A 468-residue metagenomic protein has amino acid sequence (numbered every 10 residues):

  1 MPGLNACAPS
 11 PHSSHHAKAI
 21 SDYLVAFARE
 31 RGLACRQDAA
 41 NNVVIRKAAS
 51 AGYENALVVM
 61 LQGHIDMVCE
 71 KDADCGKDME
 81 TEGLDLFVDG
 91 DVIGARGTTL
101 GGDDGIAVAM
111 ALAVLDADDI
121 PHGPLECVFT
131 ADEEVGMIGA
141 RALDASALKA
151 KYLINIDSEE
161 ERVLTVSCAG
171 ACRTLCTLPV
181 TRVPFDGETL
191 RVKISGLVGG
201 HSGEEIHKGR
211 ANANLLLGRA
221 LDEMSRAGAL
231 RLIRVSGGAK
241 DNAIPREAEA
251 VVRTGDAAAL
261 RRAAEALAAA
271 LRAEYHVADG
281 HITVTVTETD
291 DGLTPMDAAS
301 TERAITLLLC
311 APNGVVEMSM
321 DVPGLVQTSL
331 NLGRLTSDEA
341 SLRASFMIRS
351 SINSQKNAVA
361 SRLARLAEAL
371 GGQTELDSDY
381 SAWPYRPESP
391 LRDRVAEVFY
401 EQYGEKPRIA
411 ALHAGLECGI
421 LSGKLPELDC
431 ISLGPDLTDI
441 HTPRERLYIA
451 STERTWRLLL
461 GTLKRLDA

Functional and structural regions predicted by a protein language model:
M1-D91: Acidic/His- and Gly-rich active-site-bordering loop/insert found across diverse amide/peptide-bond hydrolases
Y53-V135, A140-K151, D186-T189, A298-E302 (+3 more regions): Active-site metal-coordination/substrate-binding segment of hydrolases, especially metallo-dependent peptidases
I65-M67, V128-G136, S158-E161, V198 (+2 more regions): Acidic, glycine-rich active-site loops and adjacent beta-strand->loop/helix elements that engage anionic groups
D89-G94, E134-V135, R141-R349: Midchain, well-structured core segments that form catalytic/ion-binding scaffolds
S146, R210-A227, D256-A257, A299-L309 (+4 more regions): His/Asp/Glu-rich mid-to-C-terminal helical/loop segments that flank catalytic regions of hydrolases
N212-L215, R219-V235, Y385-L428: Active-site-adjacent substrate-binding region of metalloamidase/peptidase-like peptide-processing proteins
M320, Q327-S329, G333-A340, M347 (+1 more regions): Zn-dependent metallopeptidase/amidohydrolase metal-coordination segment
L325-A414: Substrate-recognition/cap regions that form aromatic- and gly/pro-loop-enriched pockets for small-molecule ligands
